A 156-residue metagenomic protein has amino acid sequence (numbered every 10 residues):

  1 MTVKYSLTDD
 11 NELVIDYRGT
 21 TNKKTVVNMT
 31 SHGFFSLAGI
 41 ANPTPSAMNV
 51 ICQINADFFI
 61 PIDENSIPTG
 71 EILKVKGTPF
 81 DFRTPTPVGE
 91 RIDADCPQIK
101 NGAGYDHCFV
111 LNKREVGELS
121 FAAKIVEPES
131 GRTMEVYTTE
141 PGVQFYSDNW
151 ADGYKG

Functional and structural regions predicted by a protein language model:
M1-G156: An exposed, glycine/acidic-rich loop-and-rim segment of catalytic or binding clefts
